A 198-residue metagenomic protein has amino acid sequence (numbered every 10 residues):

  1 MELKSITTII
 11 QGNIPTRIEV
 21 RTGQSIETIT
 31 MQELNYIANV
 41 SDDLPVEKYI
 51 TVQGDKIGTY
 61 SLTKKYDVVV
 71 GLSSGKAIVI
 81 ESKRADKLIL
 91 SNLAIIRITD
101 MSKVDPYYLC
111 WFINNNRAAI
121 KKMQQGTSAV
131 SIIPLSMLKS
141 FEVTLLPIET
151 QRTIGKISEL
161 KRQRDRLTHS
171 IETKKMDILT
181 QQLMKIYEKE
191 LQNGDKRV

Functional and structural regions predicted by a protein language model:
M1-T28, L145-V198: Non-catalytic DNA-recognition/assembly elements of restriction-modification systems
L3-S5, I95-T144, R197: Basic, amphipathic alpha-helical recognition segments used for DNA target recognition
K4-I18, L34-K65: Sequence-specific dsDNA recognition surfaces
E19-I26, D43-K48, S61-T63, I80-N92: Short, surface-exposed loop/turn microsegments at beta-strand edges and helix-strand junctions
L34-I37, D55, S74-A77, M101-K103 (+1 more regions): Short, charged/polar surface micro-motifs in flexible loops or helix N-caps
S61, E81-I89, K122-S128, D165-S170 (+1 more regions): Alpha-helical membrane-embedding segments and immediately adjacent membrane-interface amphipathic helices
G71-W111: A short beta-sheet element
